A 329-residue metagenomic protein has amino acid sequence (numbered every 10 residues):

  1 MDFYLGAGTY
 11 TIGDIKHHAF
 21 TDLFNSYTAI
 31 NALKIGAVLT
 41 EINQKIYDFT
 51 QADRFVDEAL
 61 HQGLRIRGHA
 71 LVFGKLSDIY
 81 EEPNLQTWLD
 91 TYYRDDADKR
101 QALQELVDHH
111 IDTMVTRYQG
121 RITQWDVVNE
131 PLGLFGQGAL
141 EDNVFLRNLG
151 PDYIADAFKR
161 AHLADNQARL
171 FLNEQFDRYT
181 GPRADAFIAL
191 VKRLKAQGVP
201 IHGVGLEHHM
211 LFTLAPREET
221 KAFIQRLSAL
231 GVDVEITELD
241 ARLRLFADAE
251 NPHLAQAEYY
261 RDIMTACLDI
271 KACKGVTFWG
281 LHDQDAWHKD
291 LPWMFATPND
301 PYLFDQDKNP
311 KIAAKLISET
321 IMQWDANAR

Functional and structural regions predicted by a protein language model:
M1-S26, I30: Boundary/entry segment of secreted carbohydrate-active catalytic domains
D2-G6, S26-T28, R65-R67, I122-D126 (+4 more regions): Structural preference for beta-strand elements that scaffold enzyme active sites
G8-H17, E141-D248: Noncatalytic carbohydrate-binding groove/subsite architecture in carbohydrate-active enzymes
Y10-D14, A32-I35, V72-L76, E130-L134 (+4 more regions): Solvent-exposed loop/turn segments at secondary-structure junctions within structured extracellular/periplasmic domains
I12-D22, F49-Q62, I111-G120, K159 (+3 more regions): Short amphipathic alpha-helices and their capping/turn segments at secondary-structure boundaries
D22-L39, Q51-D177: Substrate-binding cleft and catalytic face of glycoside hydrolase catalytic domains, especially the flexible beta-alpha
L39-I42, I79, T113, R117 (+6 more regions): Aromatic-rich peripheral "rim/lid" segments of glycoside hydrolase catalytic domains that contact and position glycan
I79-Q104, T180-K195, A257, K289-F304: Short, electropositive alpha-helical surface patch
